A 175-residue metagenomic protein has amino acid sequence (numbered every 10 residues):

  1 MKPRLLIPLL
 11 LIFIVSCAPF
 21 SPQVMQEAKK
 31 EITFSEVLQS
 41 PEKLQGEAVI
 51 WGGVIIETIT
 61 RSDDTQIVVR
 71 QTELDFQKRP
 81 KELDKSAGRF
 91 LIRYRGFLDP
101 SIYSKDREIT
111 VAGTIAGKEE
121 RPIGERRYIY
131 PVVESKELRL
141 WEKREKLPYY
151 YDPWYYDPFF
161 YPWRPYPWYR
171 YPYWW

Functional and structural regions predicted by a protein language model:
M1-C17: Sec-dependent bacterial lipoprotein signal peptides
I14-F34: Bacterial Sec signal peptide processing site at the extreme N-terminus
L38-V68: Post-signal-peptide N-terminal segment of Sec-exported extracytoplasmic proteins
S62-L74, R127-V133: Short aromatic-glycine-enriched beta-strand elements
D84-P100: Beta-strand/loop nucleic-acid-binding surfaces
F97-A112: Short nucleic-acid-contacting surface segments enriched for D/E, G, S/T with interspersed K/R
E119-L147: OB-fold/S1-family single-stranded nucleic acid-binding modules
W141-W175: Low-complexity, compositionally biased segments in intrinsically disordered regions
